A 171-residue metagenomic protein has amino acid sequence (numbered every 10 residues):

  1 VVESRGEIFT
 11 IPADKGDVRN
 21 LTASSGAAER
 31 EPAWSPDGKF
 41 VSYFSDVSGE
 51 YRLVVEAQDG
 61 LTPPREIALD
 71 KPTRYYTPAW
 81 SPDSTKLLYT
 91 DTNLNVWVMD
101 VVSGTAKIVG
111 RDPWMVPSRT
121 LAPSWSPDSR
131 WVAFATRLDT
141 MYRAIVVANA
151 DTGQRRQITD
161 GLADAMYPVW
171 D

Functional and structural regions predicted by a protein language model:
V1, S25-F44, R65-T90, V96 (+4 more regions): Conserved beta-propeller blade repeats
V1-N20, A28, S42-Y43, G49-Y51: Alpha-solenoid helical-repeat scaffolds
R5-G6, K15, E50, N93 (+3 more regions): Surface-exposed loop/turn positions within WD40 beta-propeller blades
F9, G49-V54, N95-W97, M141-V146: Structural motif
I11, F44-D46, E56-Q58, M99 (+2 more regions): A generic structural motif
A13-G16, A57-L61, D100-G104, N149-G153: Short loop/turn segments that connect beta-strands within beta-propeller blades
R19, P64-R65, K107, R156: A structural motif specific to WD40 beta-propellers
T22, V54, A68-L69, G110-R111 (+2 more regions): Residue-level detector of conserved, well-ordered beta-strand and adjacent loop positions that form binding/recognition
